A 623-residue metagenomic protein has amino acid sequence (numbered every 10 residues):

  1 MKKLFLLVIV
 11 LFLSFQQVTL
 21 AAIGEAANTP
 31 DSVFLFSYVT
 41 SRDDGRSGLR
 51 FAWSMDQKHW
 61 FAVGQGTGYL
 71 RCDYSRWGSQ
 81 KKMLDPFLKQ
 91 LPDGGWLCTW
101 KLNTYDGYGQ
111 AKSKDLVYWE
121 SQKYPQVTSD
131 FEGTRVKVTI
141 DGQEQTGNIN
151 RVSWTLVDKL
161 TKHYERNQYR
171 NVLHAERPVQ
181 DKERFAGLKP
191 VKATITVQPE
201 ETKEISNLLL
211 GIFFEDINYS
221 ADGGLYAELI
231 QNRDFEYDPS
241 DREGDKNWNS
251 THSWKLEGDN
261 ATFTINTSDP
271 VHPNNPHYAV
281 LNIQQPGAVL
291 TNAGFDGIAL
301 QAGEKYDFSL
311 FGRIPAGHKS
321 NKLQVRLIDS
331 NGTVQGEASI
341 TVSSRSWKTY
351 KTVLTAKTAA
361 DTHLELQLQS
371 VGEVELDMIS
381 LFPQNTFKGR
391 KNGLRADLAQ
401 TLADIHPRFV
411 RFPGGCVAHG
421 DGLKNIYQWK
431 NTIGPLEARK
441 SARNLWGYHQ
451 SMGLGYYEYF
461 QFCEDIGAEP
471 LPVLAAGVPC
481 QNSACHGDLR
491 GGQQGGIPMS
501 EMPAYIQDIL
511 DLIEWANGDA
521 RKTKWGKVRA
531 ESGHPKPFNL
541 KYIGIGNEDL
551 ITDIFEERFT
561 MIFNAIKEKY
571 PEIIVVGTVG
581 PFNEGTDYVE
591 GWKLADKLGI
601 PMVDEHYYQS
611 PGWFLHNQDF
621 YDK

Functional and structural regions predicted by a protein language model:
M1-A27: Bacterial Sec-dependent N-terminal signal peptides
A22-E183, G187: Carbohydrate-active catalytic/glycan-binding domains of CAZyme proteins, especially the secreted or lumenal ectodomains
Q80-L84, P190-Q198, N260-T267, A288 (+6 more regions): Alpha-helical scaffolding within the catalytic cores of extracellular/periplasmic polymer-degrading hydrolases
K89, L97-W100, L210-F214, R408-F412 (+4 more regions): Structural recognition of the beta-strand scaffold that forms the well-ordered cores of secreted hydrolase catalytic
H174-S451, E469-L471, H486-S500, Y570 (+1 more regions): Extracellular and organelle-lumenal recognition/adhesion modules and their flexible linkers in secreted
E215-I217, F412-V417, A475-G477, I545-L550 (+2 more regions): Active-site beta-loop-alpha junctions enriched in small/polar residues
T362-E373, D519, R529, D553-K623: Noncatalytic carbohydrate-binding groove/subsite architecture in carbohydrate-active enzymes
Q367-Q369, P383, P413-C416, A476-Q481 (+1 more regions): Active-site groove signature of glycoside hydrolases
